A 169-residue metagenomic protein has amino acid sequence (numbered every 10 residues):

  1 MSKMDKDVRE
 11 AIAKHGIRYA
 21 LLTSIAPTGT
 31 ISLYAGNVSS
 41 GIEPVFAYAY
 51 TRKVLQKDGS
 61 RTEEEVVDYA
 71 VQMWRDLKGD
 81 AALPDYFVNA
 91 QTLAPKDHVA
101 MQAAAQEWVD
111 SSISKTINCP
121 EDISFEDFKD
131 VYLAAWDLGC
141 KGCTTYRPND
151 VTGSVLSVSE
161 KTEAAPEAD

Functional and structural regions predicted by a protein language model:
M1-S2, A11-R18, T23-A165: Catalytic alpha/beta core of large soluble enzyme barrels
D7: Cofactor-pocket helix-loop regions in the catalytic cores of large enzyme subunits
A168-D169: Short acidic DE-rich linear segments
